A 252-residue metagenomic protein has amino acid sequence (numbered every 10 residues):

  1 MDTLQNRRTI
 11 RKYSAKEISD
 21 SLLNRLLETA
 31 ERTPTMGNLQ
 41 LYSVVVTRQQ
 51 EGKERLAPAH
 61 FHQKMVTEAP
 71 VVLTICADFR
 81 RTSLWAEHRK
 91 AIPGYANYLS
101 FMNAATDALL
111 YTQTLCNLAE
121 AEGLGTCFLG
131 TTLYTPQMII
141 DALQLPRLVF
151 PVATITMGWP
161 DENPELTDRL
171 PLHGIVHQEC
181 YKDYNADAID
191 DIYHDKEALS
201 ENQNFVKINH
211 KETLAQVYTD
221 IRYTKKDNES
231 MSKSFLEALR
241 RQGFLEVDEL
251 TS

Functional and structural regions predicted by a protein language model:
M1-S252: Acidic, surface-exposed loops and disordered segments
